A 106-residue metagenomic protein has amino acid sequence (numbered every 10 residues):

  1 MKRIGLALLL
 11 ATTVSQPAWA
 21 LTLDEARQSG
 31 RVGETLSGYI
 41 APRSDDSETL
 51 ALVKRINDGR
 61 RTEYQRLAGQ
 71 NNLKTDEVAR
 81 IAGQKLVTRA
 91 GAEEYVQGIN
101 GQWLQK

Functional and structural regions predicted by a protein language model:
M1-A20: Classic N-terminal secretory signal peptides
K2, A20-K106: Anionic, Ser/Thr-rich low-complexity intrinsically disordered regions
